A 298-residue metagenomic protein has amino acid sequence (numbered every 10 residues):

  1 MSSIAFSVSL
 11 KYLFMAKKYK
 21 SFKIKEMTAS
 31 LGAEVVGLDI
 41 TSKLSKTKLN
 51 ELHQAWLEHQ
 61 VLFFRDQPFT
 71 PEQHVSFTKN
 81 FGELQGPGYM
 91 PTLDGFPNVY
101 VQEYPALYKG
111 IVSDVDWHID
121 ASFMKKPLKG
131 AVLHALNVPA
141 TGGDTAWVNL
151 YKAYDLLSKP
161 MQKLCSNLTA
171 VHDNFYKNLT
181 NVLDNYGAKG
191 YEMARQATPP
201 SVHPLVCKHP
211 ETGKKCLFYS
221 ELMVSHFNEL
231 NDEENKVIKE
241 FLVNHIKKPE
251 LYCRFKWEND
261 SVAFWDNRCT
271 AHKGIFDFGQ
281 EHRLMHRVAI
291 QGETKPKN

Functional and structural regions predicted by a protein language model:
A5-V8: Acidic, Ala/Val/Gly-enriched low-complexity intrinsically disordered segments
F14-V262, N267-N298: Non-heme Fe(II) oxygenase catalytic core, chiefly the N-lobe of the double-stranded beta-helix
